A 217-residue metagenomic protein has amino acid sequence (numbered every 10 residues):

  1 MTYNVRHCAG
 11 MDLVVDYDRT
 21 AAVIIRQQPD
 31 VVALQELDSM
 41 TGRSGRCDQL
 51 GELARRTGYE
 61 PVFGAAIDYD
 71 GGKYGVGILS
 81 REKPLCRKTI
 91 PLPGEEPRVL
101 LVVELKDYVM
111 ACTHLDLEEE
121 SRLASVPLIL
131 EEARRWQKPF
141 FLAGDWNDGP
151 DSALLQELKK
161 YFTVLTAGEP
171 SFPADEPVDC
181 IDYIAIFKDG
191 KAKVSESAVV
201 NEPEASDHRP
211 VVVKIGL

Functional and structural regions predicted by a protein language model:
M1-A9, K88, V102-D116: Active-site-proximal beta-strand elements of phosphoester/diester hydrolases
M1-R56, D68-D70, P127, L217: N-terminal, active-site-proximal structural segment of metallo-dependent hydrolase catalytic domains
T2, V76-I78, L100-V102, C112 (+2 more regions): Conserved hydrophobic/aromatic beta-strand scaffold that supports enzyme active sites
Y3-V5, L37, T113-L115, G144-W146 (+1 more regions): Active-site metal-binding loops of divalent metal-dependent hydrolases
D12-L13, L37-Y108, K191, A198-P203: Structured beta-strand-rich core segments of catalytic domains in phosphoester-bond hydrolases
V14-D18, R46-C47, E96-P97, L123-V126 (+2 more regions): Structural motif corresponding to alpha-helix initiation and N-cap regions
D18-V23, E52, V102, P127-E132 (+3 more regions): Alpha-helical elements of Rossmann-like donor-binding domains used by nucleotide-donor carbohydrate transfer enzymes
T89-I90, E119-S121, E131-F141, W146-L217: Metal-dependent phosphoester-hydrolase catalytic domains
